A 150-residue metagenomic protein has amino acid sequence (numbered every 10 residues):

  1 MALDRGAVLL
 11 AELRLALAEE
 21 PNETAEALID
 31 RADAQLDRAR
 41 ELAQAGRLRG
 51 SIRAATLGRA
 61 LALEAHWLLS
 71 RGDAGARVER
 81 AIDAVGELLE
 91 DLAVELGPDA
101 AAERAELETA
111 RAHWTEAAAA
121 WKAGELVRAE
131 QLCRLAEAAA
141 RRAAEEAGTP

Functional and structural regions predicted by a protein language model:
M1-P150: Long, charged/polar, soluble alpha-helical segments
